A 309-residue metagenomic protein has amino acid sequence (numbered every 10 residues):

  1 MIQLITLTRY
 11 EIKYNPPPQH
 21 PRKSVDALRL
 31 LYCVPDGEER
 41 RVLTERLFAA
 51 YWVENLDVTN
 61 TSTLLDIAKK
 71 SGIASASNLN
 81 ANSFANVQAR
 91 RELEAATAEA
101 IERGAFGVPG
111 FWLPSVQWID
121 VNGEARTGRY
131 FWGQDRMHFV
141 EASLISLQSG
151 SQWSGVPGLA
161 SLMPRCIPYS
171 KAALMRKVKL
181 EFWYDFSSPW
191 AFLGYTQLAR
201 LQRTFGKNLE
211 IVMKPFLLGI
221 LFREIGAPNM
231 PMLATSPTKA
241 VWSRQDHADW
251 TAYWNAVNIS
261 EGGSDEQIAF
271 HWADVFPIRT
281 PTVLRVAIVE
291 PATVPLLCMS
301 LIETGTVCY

Functional and structural regions predicted by a protein language model:
M1-Y51, T196-C308: Structural alpha/beta surface segment adjacent to cysteine/selenocysteine redox centers across thiol/disulfide enzymes
K23, D57, W190-A191, R279: Alpha-helix N-cap/loop-to-helix initiation residues
V25, A105-F106, M175, P281: A generic fold-level signal
R46-S170, R176-E181, S187, G194-L209 (+2 more regions): C-terminal cap of thioredoxin/glutaredoxin-like
A81, W183, P228-M232: Short amphipathic alpha-helical segments at helix-loop
L93, A191, A240-S243: Aromatic/hydrophobic pocket-lining residues that form the small-molecule binding cavity in soluble enzyme cores
N122, A191, F222-E224: Generic domain-boundary/flexible-linker signal
